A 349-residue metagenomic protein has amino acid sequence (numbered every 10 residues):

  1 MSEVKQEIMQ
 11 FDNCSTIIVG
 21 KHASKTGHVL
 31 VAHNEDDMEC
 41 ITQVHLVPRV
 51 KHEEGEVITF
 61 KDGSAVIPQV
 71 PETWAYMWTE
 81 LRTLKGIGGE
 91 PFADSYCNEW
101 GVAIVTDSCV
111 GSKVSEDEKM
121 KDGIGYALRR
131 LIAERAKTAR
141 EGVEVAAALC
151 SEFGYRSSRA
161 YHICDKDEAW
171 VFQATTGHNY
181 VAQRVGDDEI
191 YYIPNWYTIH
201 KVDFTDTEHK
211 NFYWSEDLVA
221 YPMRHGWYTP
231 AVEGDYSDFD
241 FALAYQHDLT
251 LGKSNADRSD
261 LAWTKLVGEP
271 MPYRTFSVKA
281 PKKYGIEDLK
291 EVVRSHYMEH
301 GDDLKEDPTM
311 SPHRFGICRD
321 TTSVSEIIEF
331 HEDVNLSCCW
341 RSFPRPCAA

Functional and structural regions predicted by a protein language model:
M1-H22, S295-F315: Short, Gly/Pro- and small/polar-rich lid/capping loops
E3-G125, V145-Y273, K283: A contiguous strand-loop segment
I17, G142, E326: Short, conserved catalytic/metal-binding motifs centered on acidic residues
E118, L128-R135: Second-shell loop/turn segments in exported
R135-E141: Short, charged, surface-exposed loops that flank catalytic or proteolytic processing sites
G142-S151, L289-V293: Short, well-structured alpha-helical segments that form the helix of a local strand-helix-strand
G252, A256-S311, F315-D320: Accessory, solvent-exposed terminal regions and/or long lumenal/extracellular loops of proteins
D302-A349: Substrate-recognition/cap regions that form aromatic- and gly/pro-loop-enriched pockets for small-molecule ligands
